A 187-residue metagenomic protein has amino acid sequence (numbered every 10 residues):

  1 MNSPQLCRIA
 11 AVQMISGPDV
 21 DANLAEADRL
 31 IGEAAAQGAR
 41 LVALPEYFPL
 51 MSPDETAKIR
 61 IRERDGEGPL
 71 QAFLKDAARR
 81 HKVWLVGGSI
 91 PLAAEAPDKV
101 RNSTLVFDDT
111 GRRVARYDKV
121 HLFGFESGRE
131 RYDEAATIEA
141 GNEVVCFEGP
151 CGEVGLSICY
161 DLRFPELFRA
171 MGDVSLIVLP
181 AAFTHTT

Functional and structural regions predicted by a protein language model:
M1-L41, V178: N-terminal active-site segment of His-dependent metallophosphoesterases
Q5-R8, G38, K82, E153 (+1 more regions): Short loop/turn motifs at secondary-structure junctions
Q13-I15, P45, D118: Residue-level recognition of beta-strand->loop/alpha-helix junctions
S16, P49, F164: Active-site micro-motifs of SAM-dependent methyltransferase domains
V20, D28-T110, R116, T184-T187: Cys-nucleophile CN-hydrolase/nitrilase-fold catalytic domain and related Cys-dependent amidase chemistry that acts on
E63-G66, E95-G172, P180, T184-T187: Active-site catalytic loop in hydrolytic enzyme cores
